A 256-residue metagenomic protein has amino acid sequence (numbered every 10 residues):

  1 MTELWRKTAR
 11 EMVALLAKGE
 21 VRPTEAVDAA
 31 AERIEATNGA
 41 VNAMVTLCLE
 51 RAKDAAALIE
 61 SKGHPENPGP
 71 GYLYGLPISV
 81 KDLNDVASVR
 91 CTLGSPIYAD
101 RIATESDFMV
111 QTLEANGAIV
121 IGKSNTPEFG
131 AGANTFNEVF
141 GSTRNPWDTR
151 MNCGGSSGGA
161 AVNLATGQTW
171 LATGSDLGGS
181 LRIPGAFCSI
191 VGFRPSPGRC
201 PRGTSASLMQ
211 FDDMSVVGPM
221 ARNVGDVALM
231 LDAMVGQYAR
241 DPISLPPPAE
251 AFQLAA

Functional and structural regions predicted by a protein language model:
M1-L47, R51-K53, A57: An N-terminal boundary/leader segment
R10-V13, D28-A31, K53, E114 (+4 more regions): Predominant activation on well-ordered alpha-helical scaffold segments within soluble catalytic domains
G19, K81, N223: Short, conserved phosphate/pyrophosphate- and ester-handling motifs at nucleotide-, phospho-/glycolipid
E20, A31-V41, A56-E66, E114-G117 (+3 more regions): Structural signal for hydrophobic packing residues in well-ordered secondary-structure cores of soluble enzyme domains
R33-I34, A52, F129-G132, L181-R182 (+1 more regions): Short secondary-structure boundary/hinge segments and terminal tails
I59-P77, D226, A256: Immediate post-signal peptide segment of exported/extracytoplasmic ligand-binding proteins
L73-V217: Short glycine/serine-rich loop/turn segments
R194-A256: A short helix-breaking turn/cap at a secondary-structure junction
